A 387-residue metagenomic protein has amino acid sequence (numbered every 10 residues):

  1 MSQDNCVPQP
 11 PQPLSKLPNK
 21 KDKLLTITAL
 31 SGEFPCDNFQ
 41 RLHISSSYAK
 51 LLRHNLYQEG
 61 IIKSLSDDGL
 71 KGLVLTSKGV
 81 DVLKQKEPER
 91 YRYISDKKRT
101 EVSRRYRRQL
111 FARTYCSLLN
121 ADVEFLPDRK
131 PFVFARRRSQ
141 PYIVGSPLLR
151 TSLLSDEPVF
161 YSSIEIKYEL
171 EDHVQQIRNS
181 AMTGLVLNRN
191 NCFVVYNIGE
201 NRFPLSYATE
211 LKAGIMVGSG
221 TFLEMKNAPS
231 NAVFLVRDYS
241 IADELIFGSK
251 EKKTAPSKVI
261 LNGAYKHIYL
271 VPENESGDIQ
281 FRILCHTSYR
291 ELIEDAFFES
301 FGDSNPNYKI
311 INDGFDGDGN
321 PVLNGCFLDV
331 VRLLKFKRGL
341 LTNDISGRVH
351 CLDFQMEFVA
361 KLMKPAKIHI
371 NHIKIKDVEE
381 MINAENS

Functional and structural regions predicted by a protein language model:
M1-K23, Y93, K97-R105: Short alpha-helical segments that sit at the start of domains
K23-L30: Short amphipathic alpha-helical elements of helix-turn-helix/winged-helix folds
S31-L42: Short acidic, hydrophobic short linear motifs in intrinsically disordered regions
L42-E59, K63-S64: Short amphipathic alpha-helical interaction segments
K63-E89: Accessory beta->alpha helical hairpin/"wing" motif in late/C-terminal subdomains of nucleic-acid enzymes
K98-Y207: Exposed, interaction-prone assembly regions rather than primary DNA-binding/catalytic cores
E200-R202, V217, E224-S387: Long, compositionally biased intrinsically disordered regions
P204-T221: Mg2+/Mn2+-dependent nuclease catalytic core
